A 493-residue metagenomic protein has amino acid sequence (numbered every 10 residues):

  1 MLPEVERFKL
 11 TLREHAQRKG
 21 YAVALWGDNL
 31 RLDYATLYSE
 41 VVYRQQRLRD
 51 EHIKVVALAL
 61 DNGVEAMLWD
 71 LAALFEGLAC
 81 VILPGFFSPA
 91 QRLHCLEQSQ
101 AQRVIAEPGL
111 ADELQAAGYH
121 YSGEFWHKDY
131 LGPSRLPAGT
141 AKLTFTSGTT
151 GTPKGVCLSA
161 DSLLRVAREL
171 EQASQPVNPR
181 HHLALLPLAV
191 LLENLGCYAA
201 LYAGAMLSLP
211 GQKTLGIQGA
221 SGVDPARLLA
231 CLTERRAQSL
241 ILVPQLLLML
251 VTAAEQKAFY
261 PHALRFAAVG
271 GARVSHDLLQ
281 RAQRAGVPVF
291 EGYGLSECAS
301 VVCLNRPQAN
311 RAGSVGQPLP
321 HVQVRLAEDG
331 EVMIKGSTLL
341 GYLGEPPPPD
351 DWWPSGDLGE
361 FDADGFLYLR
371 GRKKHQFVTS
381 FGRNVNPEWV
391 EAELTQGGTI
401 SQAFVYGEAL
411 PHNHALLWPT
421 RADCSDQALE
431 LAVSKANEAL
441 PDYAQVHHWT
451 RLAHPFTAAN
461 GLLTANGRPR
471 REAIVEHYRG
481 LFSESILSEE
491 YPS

Functional and structural regions predicted by a protein language model:
L2-F8, G20, K128-F145, T152 (+1 more regions): Conserved pre-ATP/AMP-binding loop-to-beta segment of ANL
E4, Y21-D50, A57, D61-G63 (+1 more regions): Conserved AMP-binding/adenylate-forming core of the ANL superfamily
L30, Q45-F86, L185-L186: Conserved AMP-binding/adenylate-forming
D33-A35, A141-R168: Conserved AMP-binding A3 loop
L164-H182, L188-S239, P244-L248, T252-E255: Conserved AMP-binding/adenylation subdomain of ANL enzymes
A203-A205, A237-I241, V251-N310, S401: Gly/Ser/Thr-rich phosphate-binding loop
S314, P318-P320, A327-W352, F366 (+1 more regions): Conserved ATP/PPi-binding loop(s) of AMP-dependent carboxylate-activating enzymes
G330, G336, L358-A444, H448 (+1 more regions): AMP-binding/adenylate-forming catalytic core of the ANL superfamily
